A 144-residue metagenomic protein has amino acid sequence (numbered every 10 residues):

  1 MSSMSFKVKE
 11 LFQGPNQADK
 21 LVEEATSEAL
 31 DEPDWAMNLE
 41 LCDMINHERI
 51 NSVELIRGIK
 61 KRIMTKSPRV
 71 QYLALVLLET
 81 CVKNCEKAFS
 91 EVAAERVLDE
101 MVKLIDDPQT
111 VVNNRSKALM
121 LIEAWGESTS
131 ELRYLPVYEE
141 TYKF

Functional and structural regions predicted by a protein language model:
M1-F144: Eukaryote-specific intrinsically disordered, low-complexity regulatory regions enriched for Ser/Thr/Pro/Gln
